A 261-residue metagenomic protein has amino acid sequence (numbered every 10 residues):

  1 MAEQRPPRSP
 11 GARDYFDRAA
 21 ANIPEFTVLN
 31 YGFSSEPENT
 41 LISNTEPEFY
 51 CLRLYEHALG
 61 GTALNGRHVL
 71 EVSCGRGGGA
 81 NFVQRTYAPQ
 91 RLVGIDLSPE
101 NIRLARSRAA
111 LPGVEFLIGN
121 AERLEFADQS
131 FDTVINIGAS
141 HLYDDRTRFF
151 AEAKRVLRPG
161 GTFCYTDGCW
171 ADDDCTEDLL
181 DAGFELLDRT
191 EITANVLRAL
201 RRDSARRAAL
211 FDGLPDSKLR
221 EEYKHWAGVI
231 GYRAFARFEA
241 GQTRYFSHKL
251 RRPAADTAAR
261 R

Functional and structural regions predicted by a protein language model:
M1-F26: N-terminal auxiliary segments of SAM/dcSAM-dependent transferases
S35-L52: Class I SAM-dependent methyltransferase Rossmann-like catalytic core, especially the SAM/SAH-binding loop
E48-N65: Conserved alpha-helix/loop element of class I SAM-dependent methyltransferases that forms part of the SAM/SAH-binding
L70-R123: Class I SAM-dependent methyltransferase SAM/SAH-binding core
E122-V134: A short acidic, Gly/Pro-enriched loop at the edge of an enzyme's catalytic core that lines a small-molecule cofactor
T133-D144, C169: A short SAM/SAH-binding and catalytic strip from SAM-dependent methyltransferases
T147-T162: A short glycine-rich, Lys/Arg-flanked "PGG" loop and its adjoining helix->strand segment in the class I
T193-R261: Conserved Class I S-adenosyl-L-methionine
